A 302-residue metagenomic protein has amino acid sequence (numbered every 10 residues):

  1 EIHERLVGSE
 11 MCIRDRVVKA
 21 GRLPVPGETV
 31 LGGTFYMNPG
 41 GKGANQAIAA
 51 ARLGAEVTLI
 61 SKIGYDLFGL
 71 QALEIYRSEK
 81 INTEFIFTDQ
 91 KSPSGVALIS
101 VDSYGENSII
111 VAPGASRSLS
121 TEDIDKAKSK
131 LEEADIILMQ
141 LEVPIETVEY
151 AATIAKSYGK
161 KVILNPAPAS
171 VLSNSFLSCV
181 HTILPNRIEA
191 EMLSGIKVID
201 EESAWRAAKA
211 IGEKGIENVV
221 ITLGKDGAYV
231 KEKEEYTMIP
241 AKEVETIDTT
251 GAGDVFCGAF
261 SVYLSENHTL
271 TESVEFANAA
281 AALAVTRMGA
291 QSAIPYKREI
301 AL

Functional and structural regions predicted by a protein language model:
E1-G8, C12-I13: Single conserved hydrophobic/aromatic residue that forms the stacking wall/gate of nucleotide- or nucleobase-binding
V7-E10, E74-T88, I99-T182, R187-T237 (+1 more regions): Ribokinase/PfkB-type carbohydrate-kinase core domain
R14-G27, L70-E74, Y229-M238: Acidic-glycine-rich active-site phosphate/pyrophosphate-binding loop
R16-V17, I110, L193-G195, A284 (+1 more regions): Residues that scaffold the ATP/ADP-binding catalytic core of kinase and kinase-like folds
P26-V96: Substrate-binding N-lobe of the ribokinase-like
Q46, A72, A151-T153, A280: Aromatic/hydrophobic pocket-lining residues that form π-stacking "cages" and hydrophobic walls in ligand
A47-E56, V101, V262-N267: Alpha-helix C-terminal capping segments
V171-S175, E201-L302: Conserved phosphate-binding/catalytic region of the ribokinase-like
